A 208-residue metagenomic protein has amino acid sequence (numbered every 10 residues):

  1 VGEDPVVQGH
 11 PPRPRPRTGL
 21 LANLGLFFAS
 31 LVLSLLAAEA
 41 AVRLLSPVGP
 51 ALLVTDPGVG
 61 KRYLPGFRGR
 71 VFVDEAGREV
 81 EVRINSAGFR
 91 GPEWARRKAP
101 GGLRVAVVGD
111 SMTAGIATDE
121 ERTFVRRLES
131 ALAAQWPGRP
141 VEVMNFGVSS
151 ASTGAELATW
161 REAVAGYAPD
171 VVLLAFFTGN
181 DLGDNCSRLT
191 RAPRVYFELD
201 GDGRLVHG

Functional and structural regions predicted by a protein language model:
V1-G19: N-terminal Lys/Arg-rich, disordered targeting/topogenic segments
N23-A41: Hydrophobic membrane-insertion alpha-helices, especially the h-region of bacterial N-terminal signal peptides
F27, V108-D110, A175: Short hydrophobic segments within beta-strands
S46-A131, Q135-W136, W160: Membrane/wall-proximal cationic-aromatic binding patches
P47-G60, P65, T153-G208: Interaction-surface signature
R104-V108, M144, V172: Conserved beta-strand elements of the Class I
E129, W136-A165: A conserved hydrophobic secondary-structure block that centers on an alpha-helix together with its immediately flanking
